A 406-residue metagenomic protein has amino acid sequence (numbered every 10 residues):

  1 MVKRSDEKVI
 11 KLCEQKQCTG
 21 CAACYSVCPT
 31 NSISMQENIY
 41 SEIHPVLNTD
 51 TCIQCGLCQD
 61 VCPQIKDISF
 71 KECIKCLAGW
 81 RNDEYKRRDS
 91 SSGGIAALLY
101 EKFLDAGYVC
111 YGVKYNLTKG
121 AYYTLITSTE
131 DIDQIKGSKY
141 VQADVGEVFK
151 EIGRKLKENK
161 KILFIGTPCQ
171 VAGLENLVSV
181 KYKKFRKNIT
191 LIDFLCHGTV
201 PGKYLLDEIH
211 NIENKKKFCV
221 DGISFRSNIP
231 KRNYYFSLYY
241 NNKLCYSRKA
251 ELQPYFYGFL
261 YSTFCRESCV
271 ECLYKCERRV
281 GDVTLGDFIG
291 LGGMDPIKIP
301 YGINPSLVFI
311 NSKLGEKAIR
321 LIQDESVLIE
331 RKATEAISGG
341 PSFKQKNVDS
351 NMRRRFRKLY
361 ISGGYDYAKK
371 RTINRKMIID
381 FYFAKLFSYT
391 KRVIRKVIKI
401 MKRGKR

Functional and structural regions predicted by a protein language model:
M1-E7, D50-E158, E335-R353, K358-Y367: Flanking helices and flexible, charged tails adjoining ferredoxin-like Fe-S electron-transfer domains in multi-subunit
V2-R4, E14, A23-V46, L57-C73 (+1 more regions): Iron-sulfur cluster-binding cysteine motifs and their immediate structural context in ferredoxin-like electron-transfer
K8-C18, P45-I53, N159-I162, R186 (+1 more regions): Immediate flanking context of iron-sulfur cluster ligation sites
K16-N31, I53-I65, T167-G173, F264-E277: Local cysteine-cluster metal-coordination motifs and their immediate loop/turn environment, predominantly Fe-S cluster
S91-G94, L117, F164-L174, G198: Gly/Ser/Thr-rich loops at beta-strand to alpha-helix junctions that form or flank small-molecule/cofactor-binding
A106-V109, E213, F218-R406: Long, compositionally biased charged/polar accessory segments in the mid-to-C-terminal portions of proteins
K139-L163, P168-K181, F185-L191: Conserved nucleotide-cofactor-binding alpha/beta core module
K187-N211: Short, flexible loop segments at boundaries between secondary-structure elements
